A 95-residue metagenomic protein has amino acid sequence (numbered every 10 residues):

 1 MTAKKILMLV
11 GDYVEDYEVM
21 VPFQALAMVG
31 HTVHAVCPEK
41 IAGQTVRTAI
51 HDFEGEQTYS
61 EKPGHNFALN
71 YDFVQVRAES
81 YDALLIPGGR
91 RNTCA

Functional and structural regions predicted by a protein language model:
M1-A95: Extended, subdomain-level signal for the structured scaffold at the beginning of enzyme domains
